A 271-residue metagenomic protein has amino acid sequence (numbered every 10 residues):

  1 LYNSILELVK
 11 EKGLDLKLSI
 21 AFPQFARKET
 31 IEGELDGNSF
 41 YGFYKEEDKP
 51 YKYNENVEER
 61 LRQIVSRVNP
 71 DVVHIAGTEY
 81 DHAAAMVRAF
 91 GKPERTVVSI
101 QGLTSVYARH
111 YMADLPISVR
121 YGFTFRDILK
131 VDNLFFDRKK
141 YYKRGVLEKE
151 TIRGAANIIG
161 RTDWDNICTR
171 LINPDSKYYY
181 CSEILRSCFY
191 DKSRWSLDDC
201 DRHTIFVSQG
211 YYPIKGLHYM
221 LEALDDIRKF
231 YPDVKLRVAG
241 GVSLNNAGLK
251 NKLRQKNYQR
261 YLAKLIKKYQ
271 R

Functional and structural regions predicted by a protein language model:
L1-E32, D36-S39, I227: N-terminal subdomain of nucleotide-sugar transferases
S4, L8-E11, A89, H218-P232: Short hydrophobic signal-anchor/transmembrane segments that target glycosyltransferases and glycosylation machinery
I64-Y80, M86, V97: Short N-terminal targeting/anchoring amphipathic segment
V72, F90-K130, I159, Y178-S182: Active-site proximal beta-strand in glycosyltransferases
R120-N157: Membrane-proximal helix-turn-helix segments that form the acceptor-binding/catalytic region of lipid-linked
R170, I184-R202: Acidic anion/phosphate-binding donor-loop and adjacent secondary structure in glycosyltransferase catalytic cores
K177-Y179, G240, L244, G248-R271: Nucleotide-activated donor-binding/catalytic signature segment of Leloir-type glycosyltransferases, i.e., the conserved
S196-K215, L221-D226, L236-R237: Conserved donor-binding/catalytic core segment of Leloir-type glycosyltransferases
